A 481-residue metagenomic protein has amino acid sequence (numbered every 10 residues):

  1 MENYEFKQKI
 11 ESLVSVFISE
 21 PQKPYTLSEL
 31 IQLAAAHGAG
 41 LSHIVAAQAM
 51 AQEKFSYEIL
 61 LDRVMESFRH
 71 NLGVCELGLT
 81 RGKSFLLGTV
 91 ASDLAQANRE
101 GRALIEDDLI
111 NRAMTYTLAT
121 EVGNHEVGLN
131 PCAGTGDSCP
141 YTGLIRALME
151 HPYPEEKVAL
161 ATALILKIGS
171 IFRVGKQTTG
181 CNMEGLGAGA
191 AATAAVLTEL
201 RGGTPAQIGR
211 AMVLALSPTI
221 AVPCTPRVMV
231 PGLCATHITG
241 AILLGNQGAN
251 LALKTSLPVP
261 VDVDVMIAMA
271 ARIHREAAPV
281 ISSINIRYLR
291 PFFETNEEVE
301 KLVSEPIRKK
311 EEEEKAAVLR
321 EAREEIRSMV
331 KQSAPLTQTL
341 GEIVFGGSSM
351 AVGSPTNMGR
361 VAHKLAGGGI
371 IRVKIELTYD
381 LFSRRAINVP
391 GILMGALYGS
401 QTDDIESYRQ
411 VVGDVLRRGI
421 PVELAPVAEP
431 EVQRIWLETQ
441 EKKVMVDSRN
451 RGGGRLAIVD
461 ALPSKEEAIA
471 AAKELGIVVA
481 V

Functional and structural regions predicted by a protein language model:
M1-N71, L257-V481: Catalytic-core signal marking the mid-to-C-terminal active-site face
V74-C139, P152: Active-site cofactor/substrate anionic-group-binding motifs, chiefly glycine- and Lys/Arg-rich phosphate-binding loops
A97-A103, S138-E155, A195-G202, M394-Q401: Alpha-helical support elements that line or immediately flank enzyme active sites and cofactor-binding pockets
E100-A103, G123-T135, G175-E184, M229-A235 (+1 more regions): A short glycine/serine-rich beta->alpha loop
E106-G123, E155-V174, P218-C224, A362-R372: Acidic-glycine-rich active-site phosphate/pyrophosphate-binding loop
E126-C139, L144-T162, I168-I171, K176: Glycine- and small hydrophobic-enriched segments that form the cores of compact globular domains
P152-L160, G202-G209, K254-V263: Structural helix-adjacent loops and short alpha-helical linkers that scaffold large soluble proteins
A163-P205, R210-A211, S217-G248: A structural-propensity feature for long, helix-poor, extended segments
